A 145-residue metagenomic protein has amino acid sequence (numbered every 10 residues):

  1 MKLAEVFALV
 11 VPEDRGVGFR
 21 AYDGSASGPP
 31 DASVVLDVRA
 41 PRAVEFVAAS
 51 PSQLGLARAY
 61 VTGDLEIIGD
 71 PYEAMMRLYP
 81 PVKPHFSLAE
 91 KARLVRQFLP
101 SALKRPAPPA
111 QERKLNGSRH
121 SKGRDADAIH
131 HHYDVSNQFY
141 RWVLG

Functional and structural regions predicted by a protein language model:
M1-G145: Feature captures hydrophobic
